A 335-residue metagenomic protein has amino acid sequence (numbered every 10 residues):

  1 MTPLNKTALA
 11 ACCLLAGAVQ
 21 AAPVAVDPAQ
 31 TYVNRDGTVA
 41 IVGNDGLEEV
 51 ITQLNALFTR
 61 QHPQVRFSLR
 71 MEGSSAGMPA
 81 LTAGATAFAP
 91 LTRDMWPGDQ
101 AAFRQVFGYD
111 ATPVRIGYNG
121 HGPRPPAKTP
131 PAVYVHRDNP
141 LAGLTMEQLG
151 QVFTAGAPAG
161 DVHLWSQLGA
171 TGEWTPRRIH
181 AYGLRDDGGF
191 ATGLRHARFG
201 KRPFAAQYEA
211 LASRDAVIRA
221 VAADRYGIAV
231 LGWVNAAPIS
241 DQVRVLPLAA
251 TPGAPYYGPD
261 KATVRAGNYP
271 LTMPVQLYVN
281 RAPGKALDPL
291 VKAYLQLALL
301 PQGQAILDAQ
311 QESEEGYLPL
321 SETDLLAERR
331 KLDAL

Functional and structural regions predicted by a protein language model:
P3-V19: Gram-negative bacterial Sec-dependent N-terminal signal peptides
A22-L335: Flexible loop/hinge segments at secondary-structure junctions
